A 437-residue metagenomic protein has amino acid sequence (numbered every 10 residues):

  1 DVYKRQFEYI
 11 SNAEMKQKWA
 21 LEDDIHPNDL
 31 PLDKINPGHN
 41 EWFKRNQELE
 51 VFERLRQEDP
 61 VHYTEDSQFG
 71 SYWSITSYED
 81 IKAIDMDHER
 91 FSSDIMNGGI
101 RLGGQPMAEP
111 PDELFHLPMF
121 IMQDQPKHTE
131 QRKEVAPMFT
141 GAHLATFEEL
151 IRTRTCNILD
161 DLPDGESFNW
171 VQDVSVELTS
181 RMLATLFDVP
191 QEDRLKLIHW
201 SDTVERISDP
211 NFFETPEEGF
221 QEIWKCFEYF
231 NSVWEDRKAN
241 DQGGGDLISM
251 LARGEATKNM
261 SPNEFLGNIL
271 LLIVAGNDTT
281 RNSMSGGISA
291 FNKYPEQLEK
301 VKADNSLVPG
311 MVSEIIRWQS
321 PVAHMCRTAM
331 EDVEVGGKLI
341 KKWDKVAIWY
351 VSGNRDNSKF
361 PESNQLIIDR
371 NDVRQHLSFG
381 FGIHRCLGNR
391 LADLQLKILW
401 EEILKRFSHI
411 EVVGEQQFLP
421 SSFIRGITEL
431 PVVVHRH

Functional and structural regions predicted by a protein language model:
K4-H437: Cytochrome P450
